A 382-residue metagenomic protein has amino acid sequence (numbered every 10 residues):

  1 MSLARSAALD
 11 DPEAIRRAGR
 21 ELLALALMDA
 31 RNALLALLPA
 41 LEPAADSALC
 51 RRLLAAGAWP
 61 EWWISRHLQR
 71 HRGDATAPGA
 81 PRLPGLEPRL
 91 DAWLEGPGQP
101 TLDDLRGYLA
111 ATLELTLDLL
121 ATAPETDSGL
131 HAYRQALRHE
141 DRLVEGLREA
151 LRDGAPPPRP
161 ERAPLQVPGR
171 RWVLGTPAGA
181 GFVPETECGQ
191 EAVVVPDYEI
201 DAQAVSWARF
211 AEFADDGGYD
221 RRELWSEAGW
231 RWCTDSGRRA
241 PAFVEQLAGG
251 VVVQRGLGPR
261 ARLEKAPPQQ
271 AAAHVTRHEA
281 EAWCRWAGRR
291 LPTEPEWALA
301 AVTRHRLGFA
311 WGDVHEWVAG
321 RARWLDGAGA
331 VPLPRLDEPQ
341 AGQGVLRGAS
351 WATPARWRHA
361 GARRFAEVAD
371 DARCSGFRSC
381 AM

Functional and structural regions predicted by a protein language model:
M1-D46, L54-A55, W59-W62, R66-L115 (+11 more regions): Disulfide-stabilized, aromatic/cysteine-rich ligand-recognition loop
L41, L119-A123: Secondary-structure edge/capping motif, primarily at the C-terminal ends of alpha-helices and the immediately following
T122-H131, D153-P157: Inter-helical turn/loop segments and adjacent helix faces that build the functional surface of alpha-helical bundle
R134-Q135, E140, V144, A150-P157 (+4 more regions): Short, well-ordered surface patches within globular domains
P158-P177: Extended, Lys/Arg-enriched charged tracts that mediate electrostatic binding to polyanionic substrates
L174, L299, R323-L325: Flexible loop/turn segments at secondary-structure boundaries
A180-V195: Short, conserved catalytic-motif segment at the N-terminal edge
C188-E191, D215-R238, H305, A310-M382: Surface-exposed recognition segments
